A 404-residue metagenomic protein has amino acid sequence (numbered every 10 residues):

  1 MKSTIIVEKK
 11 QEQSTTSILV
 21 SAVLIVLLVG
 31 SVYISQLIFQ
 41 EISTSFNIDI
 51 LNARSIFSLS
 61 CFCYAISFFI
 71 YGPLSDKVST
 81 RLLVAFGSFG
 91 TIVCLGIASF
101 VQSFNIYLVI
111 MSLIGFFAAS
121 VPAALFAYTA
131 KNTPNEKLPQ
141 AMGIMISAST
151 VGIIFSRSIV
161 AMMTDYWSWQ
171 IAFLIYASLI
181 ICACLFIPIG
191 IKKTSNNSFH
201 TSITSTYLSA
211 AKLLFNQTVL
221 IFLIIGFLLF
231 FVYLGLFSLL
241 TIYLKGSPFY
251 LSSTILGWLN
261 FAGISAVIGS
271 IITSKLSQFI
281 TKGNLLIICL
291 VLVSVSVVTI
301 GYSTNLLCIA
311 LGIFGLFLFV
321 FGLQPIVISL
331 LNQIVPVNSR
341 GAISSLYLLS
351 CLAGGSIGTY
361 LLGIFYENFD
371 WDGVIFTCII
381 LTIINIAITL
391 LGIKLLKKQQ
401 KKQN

Functional and structural regions predicted by a protein language model:
K2-E12, K192-L223: Juxtamembrane intracellular "pre-TM" segments in multi-pass secondary transporters
I66-Q102: Conserved MFS/SLC helix-loop-helix module at the cytosolic interface between two early adjacent transmembrane helices
F68-S79, G269-T281, Y366: Helix-to-loop junctions at the C-terminal end of transmembrane segments in multipass secondary transporters
C94, N105-L113, L307-G315: Paired small-residue
S112-A148: Cytoplasmic helix-loop-helix junction between adjacent transmembrane helices in 12-TM secondary transporters
I144-I191: Helix-loop-helix hairpin linking two adjacent transmembrane segments in secondary transporters
G283-V327: C-terminal transmembrane helical hairpin of 12-TM major facilitator-type secondary transporters
N332-W371, C378: A late C-terminal transmembrane helix in Major Facilitator Superfamily
